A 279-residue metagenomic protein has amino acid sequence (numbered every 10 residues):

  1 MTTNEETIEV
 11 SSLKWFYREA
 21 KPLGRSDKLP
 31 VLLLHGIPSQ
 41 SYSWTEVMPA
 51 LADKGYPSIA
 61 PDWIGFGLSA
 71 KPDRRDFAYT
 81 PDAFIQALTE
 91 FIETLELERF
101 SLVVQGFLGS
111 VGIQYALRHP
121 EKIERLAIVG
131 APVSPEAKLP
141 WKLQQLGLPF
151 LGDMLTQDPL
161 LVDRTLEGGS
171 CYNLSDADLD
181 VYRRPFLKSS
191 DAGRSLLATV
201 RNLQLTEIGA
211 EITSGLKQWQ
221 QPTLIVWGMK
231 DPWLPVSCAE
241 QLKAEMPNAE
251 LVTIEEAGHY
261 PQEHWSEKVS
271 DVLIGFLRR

Functional and structural regions predicted by a protein language model:
M1-K14: N-terminal cap/lid segment of alpha/beta-hydrolase-fold proteins
S11, R18-K21, D53, A60-V104 (+1 more regions): Active-site loop/oxyanion-hole signature of alpha/beta-hydrolase fold enzymes
A20-L68: Conserved HGGG/HGGXW glycine-rich cap/lid loop of the alpha/beta-hydrolase fold
Q105-Q114: Glycine-rich nucleophile elbow surrounding the catalytic serine of serine-hydrolase chemistry
L117, E124-T156: Flexible "cap/lid" loop of the alpha/beta hydrolase fold
L139, T156-K217: Conserved alpha/beta-hydrolase catalytic His-Asp/Glu region
A192-A244, T253: Conserved serine/cysteine hydrolase catalytic core
A249-R279: Catalytic active-site module of serine/aspartate enzymes centered on a nucleophile-bearing elbow/loop
